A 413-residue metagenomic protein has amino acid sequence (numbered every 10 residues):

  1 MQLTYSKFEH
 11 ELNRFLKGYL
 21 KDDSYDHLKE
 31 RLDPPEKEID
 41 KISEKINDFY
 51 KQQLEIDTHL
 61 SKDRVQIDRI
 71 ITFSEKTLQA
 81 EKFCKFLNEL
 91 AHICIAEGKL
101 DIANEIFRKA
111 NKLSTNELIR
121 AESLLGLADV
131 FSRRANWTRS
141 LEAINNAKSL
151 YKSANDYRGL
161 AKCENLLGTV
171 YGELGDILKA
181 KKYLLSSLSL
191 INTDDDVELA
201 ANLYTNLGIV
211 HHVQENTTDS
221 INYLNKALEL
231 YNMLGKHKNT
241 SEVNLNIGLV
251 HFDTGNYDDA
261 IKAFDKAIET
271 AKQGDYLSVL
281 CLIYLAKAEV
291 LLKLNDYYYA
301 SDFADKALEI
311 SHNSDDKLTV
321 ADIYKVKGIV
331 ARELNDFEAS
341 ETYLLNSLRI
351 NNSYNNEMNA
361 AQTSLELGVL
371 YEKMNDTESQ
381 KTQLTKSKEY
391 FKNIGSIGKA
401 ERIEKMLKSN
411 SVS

Functional and structural regions predicted by a protein language model:
M1-W137, A143-I144, K148-L150, K388 (+2 more regions): Flexible inter-repeat linkers and adjacent short helices within tandem amphipathic alpha-helical repeat scaffolds
K76-Q79, L113-L118, K152-D156, N192-D196 (+5 more regions): Short coil/turn linkers that connect adjacent helices within long alpha-helical scaffolds, especially alpha-solenoid
N88-A96, E122-R133, R158-E173, E198-V213 (+7 more regions): Conserved alpha-helical positions within TPR/SEL1-like repeat arrays
L228, N232, H237-Q362: Eukaryotic tandem repeat interaction scaffolds
E372, T377-S396: TPR/TPR-like (Sel1-like) alpha-helical repeat modules
